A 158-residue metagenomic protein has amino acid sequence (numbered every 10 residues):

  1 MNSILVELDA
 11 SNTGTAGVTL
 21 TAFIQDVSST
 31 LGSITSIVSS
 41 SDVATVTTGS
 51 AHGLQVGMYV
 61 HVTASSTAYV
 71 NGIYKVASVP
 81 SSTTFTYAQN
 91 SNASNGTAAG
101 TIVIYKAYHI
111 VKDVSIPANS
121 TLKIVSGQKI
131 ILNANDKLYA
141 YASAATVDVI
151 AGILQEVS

Functional and structural regions predicted by a protein language model:
M1-S3, T19-I24, N133-N135, Y141-S158: C-terminal interaction-tip segments
I4-V6, A44: Structural beta-strand segments of beta-rich domains
A10-G14, A142: Asparagine-centered strand-capping/turn motif at beta-strand->loop junctions
T15-S28, K106-K112: Short, surface-exposed beta-strand/strand-loop-strand elements in extracellular ectodomains
S29-Y105: Small/polar beta-strand repeat architecture
T63-V70, Q128-I131, A144-T146: Short, charged beta-turn/beta-strand-edge "cap" motif at the junction between a beta-strand and an adjacent loop
Y105-K137: Intrinsically disordered, low-complexity Pro/Gly/Ser/Thr-rich segments with frequent PxxP/GP/PP motifs and embedded
